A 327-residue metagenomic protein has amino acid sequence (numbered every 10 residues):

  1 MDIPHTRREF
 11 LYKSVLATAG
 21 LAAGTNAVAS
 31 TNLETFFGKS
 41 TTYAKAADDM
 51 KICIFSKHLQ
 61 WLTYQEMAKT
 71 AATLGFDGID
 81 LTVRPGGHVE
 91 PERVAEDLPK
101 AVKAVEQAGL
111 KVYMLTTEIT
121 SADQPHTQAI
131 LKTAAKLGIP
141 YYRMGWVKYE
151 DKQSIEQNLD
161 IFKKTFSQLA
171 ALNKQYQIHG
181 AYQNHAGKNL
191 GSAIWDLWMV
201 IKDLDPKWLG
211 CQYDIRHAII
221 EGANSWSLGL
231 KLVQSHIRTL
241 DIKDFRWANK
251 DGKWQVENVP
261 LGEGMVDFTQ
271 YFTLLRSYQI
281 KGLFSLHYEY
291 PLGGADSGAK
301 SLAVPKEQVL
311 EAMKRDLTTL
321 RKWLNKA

Functional and structural regions predicted by a protein language model:
D2-K51, L62-A72, I194-L209, Y213 (+1 more regions): Histidine-acidic metal/acid-base catalytic patches
S14-G24, E66-A68, P85, A104 (+3 more regions): Active-site acidic/histidine proton-transfer and metal-coordination neighborhood in alpha/beta enzyme cores
S40-H58, V102, E106, K111: Mobile, glycine- and charge-enriched loop segments and immediately flanking short secondary-structure elements within
M50-S56, I79-L81, V112-T117, Y142-M144 (+4 more regions): Hydrophobic faces of well-ordered beta-strands that scaffold small-molecule active sites in alpha/beta enzyme cores
F55-L59, T82-G86, T117-T120, V147-Y149 (+4 more regions): Active-site beta-loop-alpha junctions enriched in small/polar residues
T82-K100: Glycine-rich, proline-tolerant flexible connector loops at the mouths of alpha/beta enzymes
P85-E90, E150-I155, E221, G294-A295: A short acidic, helix-capping loop that chelates divalent metal ions and anchors anionic groups
D97-Q107, T165-L172, G229, L274: Catalytic-core regions built around general acid/base machinery
